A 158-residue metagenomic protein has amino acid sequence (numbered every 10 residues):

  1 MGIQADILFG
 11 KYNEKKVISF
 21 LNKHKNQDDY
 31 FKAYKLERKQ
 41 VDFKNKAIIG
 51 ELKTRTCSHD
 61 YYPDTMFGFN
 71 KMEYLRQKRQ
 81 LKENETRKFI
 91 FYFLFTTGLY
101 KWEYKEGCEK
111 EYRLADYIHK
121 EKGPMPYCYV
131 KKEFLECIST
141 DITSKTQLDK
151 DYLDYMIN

Functional and structural regions predicted by a protein language model:
M1-K35: Acidic-basic catalytic patches of nuclease active cores, encompassing PD-(D/E)XK and other metal-cofactor nuclease
I3-L8, K53-Y104: Catalytic cores of nucleic-acid endonucleases
L21, F43-S58: Conserved catalytic cores of phosphodiester-cleaving nucleases, focusing on short active-site segments
K23-D28, Q80-K88, E109-Y112: Structural alpha-beta junctions
K25-N26, K46-I48, K105-C108: Short, solvent-exposed coil/turn segments at beta-strand boundaries
K39: Beta-rich catalytic cores
T86-K88, F93-N158: Non-catalytic C-terminal interaction segments of nucleic acid-processing enzymes
